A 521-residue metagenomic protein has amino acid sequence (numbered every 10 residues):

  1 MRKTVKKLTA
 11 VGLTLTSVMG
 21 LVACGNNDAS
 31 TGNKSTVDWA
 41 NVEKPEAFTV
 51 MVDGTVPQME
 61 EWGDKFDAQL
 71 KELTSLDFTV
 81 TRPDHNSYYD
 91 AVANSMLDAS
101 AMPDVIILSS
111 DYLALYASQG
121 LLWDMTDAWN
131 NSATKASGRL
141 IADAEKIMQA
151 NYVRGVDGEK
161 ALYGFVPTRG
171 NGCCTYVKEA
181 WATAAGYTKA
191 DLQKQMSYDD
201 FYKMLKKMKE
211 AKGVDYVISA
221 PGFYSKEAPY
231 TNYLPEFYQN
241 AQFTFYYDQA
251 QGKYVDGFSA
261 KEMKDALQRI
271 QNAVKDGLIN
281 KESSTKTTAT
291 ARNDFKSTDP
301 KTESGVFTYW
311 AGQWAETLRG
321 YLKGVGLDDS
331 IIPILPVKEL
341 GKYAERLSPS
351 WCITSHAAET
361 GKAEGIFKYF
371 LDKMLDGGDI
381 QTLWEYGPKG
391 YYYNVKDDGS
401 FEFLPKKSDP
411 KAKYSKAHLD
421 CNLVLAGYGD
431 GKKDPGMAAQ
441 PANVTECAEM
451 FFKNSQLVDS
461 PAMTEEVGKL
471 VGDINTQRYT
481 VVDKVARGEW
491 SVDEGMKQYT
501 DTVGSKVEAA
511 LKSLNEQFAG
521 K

Functional and structural regions predicted by a protein language model:
M1-V11: Bacterial N-terminal signal peptides that target proteins for export
V11-L13, S17, L21-K521: Extracytoplasmic/secretory soluble proteins
